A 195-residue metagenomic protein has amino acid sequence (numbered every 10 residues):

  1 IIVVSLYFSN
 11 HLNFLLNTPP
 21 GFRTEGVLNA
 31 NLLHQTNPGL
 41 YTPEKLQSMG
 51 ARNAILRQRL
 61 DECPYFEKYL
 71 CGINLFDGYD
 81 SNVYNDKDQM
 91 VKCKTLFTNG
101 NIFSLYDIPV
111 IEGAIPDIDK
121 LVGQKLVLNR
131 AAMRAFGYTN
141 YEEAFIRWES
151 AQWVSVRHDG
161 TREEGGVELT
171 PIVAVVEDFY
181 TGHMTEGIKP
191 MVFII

Functional and structural regions predicted by a protein language model:
I1-N13: Short, strongly hydrophobic transmembrane alpha-helices
H11-N85, Q89-M90, T95: Membrane-proximal extracellular/periplasmic loop immediately following the first transmembrane helix
Q58-I195: Mid-to-C-terminal secondary-structure elements that act as membrane-proximal/extracytoplasmic interface segments
